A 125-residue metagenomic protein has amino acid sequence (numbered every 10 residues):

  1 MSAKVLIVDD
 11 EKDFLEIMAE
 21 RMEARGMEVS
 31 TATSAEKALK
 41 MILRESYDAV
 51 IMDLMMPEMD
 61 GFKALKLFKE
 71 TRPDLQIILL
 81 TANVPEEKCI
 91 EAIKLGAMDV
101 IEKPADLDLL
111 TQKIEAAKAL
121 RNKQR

Functional and structural regions predicted by a protein language model:
K12-S30: Two-component/phosphorelay signaling modules centered on CheY-like receiver
T31-K40, G61: Helix N-cap/capping motif at the beta->alpha junctions
K40, F62-D74: Short amphipathic alpha-helix used as the core "switch/output" element in two-component signaling
E45-I51: Active-site beta3 strand of CheY-like receiver
M56: Receiver (REC) domain active-site loop signature in two-component systems and cognate sites in sensor histidine kinases
K63, V84-D99: Alpha4 helix (beta4-alpha4-beta5 surface) of REC/receiver domains from two-component response regulators
E87, A105-E115: C-terminal output helix
